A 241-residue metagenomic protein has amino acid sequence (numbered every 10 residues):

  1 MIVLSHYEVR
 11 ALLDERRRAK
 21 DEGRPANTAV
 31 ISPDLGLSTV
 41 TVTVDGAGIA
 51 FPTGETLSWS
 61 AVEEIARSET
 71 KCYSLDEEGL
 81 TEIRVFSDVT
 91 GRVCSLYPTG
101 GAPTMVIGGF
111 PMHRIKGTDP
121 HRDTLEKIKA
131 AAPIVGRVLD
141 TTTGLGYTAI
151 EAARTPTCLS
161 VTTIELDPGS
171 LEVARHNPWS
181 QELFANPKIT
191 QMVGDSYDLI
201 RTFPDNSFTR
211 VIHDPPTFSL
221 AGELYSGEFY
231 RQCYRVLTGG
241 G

Functional and structural regions predicted by a protein language model:
M1-P98: N-terminal auxiliary segments of SAM/dcSAM-dependent transferases
T118-G136: Conserved alpha-helix/loop element of class I SAM-dependent methyltransferases that forms part of the SAM/SAH-binding
I134-G146, T162: Conserved class I S-adenosyl-L-methionine
V135, F208-T209: Local beta-strand N-terminus motif with an aromatic residue
L145-C158: Conserved SAM-binding loop of SAM-dependent methyltransferases across substrates and taxa, primarily the Class I
I164-D205: S-adenosyl-L-methionine
T209-L224: A short SAM/SAH-binding and catalytic strip from SAM-dependent methyltransferases
Y225-G239: A short glycine-rich, Lys/Arg-flanked "PGG" loop and its adjoining helix->strand segment in the class I
